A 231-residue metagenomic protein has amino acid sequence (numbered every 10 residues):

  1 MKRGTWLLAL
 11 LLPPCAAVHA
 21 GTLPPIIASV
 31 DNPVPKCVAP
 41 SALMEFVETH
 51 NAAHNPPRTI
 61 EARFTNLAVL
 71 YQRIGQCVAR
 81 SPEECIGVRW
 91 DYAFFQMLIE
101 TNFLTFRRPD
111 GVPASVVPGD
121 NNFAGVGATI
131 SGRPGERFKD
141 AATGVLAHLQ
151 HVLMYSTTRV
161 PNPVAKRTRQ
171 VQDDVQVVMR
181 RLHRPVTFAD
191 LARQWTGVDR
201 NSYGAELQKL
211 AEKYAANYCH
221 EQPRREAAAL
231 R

Functional and structural regions predicted by a protein language model:
M1-L7: Bacterial N-terminal signal peptides that target proteins for export
L7-C15: Bacterial N-terminal signal peptides
G21-R231: Catalytic cores of secreted/periplasmic lytic hydrolases that degrade extracellular macromolecules
